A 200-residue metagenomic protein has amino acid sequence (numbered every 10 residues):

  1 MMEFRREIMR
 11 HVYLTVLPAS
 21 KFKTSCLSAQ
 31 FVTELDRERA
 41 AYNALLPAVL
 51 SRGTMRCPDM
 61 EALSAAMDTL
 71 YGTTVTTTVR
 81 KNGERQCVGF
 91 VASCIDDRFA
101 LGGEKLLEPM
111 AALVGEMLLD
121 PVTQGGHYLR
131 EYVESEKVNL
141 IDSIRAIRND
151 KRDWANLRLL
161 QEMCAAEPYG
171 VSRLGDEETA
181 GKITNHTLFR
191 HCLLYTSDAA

Functional and structural regions predicted by a protein language model:
M1-T24: N- or domain-start disorder-to-order transition segments that initiate the globular core
T15-L17, K23-N43, M60-E116, R152-G175 (+1 more regions): M16 family metallopeptidases and their MPP-like homologs
A44-L50: Active-site SXXK
G53-R56, R98-L101, D120-L129: Short, polar/flexible loop-turn hinges at active-site or ligand-entry regions and domain interfaces
S64, D120-I144: Acidic/histidine-enriched alpha-helical segments
L140, R148, L159: Glycine-rich, mobile lid/loop segments that gate access to catalytic sites or pores
K182-F189: Active-site glycine-rich loop that binds ribose-phosphate moieties when present
C192-A200: Residue-level detector of conserved catalytic or cofactor/ligand-binding positions in enzyme active sites
